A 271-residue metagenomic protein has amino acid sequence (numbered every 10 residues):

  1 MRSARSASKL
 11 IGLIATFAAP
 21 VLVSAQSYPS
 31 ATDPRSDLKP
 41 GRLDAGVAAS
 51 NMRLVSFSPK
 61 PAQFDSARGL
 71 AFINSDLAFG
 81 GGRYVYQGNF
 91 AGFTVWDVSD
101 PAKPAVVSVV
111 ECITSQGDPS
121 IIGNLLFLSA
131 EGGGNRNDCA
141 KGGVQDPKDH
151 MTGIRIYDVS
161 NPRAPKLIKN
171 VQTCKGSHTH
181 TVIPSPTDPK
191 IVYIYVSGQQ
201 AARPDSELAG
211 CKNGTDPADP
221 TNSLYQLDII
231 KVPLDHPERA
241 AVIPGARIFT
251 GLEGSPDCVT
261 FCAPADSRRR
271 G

Functional and structural regions predicted by a protein language model:
M1-A7: N-terminal secretory signal peptides that target proteins for export/translocation
K9-S24: Bacterial N-terminal signal peptides
V23-G271: Feature marking well-ordered beta-strand scaffolds used for ligand recognition
